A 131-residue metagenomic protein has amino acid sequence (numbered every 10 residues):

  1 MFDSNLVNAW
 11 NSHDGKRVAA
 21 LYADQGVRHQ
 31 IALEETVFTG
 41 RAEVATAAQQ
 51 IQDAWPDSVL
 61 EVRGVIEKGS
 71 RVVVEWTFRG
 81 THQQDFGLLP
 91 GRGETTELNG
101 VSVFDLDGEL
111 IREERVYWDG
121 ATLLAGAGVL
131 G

Functional and structural regions predicted by a protein language model:
M1-G131: C-terminal and inter-domain tail/linker signature
